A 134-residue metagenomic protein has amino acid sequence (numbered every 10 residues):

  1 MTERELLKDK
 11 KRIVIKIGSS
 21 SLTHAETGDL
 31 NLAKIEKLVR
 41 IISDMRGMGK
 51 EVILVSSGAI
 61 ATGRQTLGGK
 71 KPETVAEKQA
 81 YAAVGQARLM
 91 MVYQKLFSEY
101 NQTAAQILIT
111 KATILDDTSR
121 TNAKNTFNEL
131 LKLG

Functional and structural regions predicted by a protein language model:
M1-G134: Nucleotide/pyrophosphate-binding catalytic subdomain
